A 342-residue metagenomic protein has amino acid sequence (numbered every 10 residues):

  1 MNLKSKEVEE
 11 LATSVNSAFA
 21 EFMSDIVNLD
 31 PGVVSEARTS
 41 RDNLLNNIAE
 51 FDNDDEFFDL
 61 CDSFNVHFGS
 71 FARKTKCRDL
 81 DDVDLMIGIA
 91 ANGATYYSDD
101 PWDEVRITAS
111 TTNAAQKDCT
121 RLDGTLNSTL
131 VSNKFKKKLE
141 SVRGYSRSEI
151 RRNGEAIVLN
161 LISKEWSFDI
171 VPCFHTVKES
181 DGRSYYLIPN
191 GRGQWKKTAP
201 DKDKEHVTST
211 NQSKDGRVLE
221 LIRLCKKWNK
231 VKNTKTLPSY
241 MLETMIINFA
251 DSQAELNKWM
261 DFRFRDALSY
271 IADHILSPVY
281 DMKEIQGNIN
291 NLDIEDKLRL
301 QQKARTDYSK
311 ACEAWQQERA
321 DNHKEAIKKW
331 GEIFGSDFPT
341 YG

Functional and structural regions predicted by a protein language model:
M1-I26, V279-G342: Terminal (often C-terminal) interaction modules
M1-L80, A91-T120, Y341-G342: N-terminal regions immediately upstream of nucleotidyltransferase
N2-K6, D42-L45, K117-S277, F338-G342: Catalytic cores of NTP-dependent nucleotidyl/adenyl transfer enzymes across multiple folds
L29, F51-D54, S213, W228-V231 (+3 more regions): Surface-exposed polar/charged interaction patches
P31-D42, F57-D62, L130-G154, S239-M241 (+2 more regions): Short glycine-rich, low-complexity/disordered patches
G69-A72, I87-A91, L161-S163, P172-F174: Short, flexible loop/turn elements at secondary-structure junctions
D81-V83, F168: Change "...and in nucleic-acid phosphodiester-cleaving endonucleases..." to "...and in nucleic-acid processing enzymes
L85-D100, F174-S180, S184-Y185: Short, solvent-exposed beta-strand-terminating loops
